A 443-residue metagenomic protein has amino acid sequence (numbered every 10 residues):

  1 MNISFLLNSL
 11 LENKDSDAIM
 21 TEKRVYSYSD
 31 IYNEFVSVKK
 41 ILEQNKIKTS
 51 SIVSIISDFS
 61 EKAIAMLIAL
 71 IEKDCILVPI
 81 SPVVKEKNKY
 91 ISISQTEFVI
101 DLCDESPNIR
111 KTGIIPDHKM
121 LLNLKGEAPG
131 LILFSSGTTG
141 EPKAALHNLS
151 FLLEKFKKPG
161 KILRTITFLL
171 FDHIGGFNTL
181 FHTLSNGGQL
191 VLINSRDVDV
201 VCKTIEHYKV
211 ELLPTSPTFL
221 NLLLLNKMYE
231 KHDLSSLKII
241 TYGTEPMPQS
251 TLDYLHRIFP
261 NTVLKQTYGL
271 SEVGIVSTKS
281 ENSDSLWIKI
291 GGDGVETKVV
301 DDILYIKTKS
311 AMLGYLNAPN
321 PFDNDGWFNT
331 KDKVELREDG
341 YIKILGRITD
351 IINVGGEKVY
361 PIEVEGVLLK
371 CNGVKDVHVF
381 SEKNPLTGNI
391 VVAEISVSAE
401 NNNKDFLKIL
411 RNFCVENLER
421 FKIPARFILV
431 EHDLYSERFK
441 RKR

Functional and structural regions predicted by a protein language model:
D15-K46, H147: Conserved AMP-binding/adenylate-forming core of the ANL superfamily
R24, K40-V83, F168-L170, K358 (+1 more regions): Conserved AMP-binding/adenylate-forming
S27-Y28, L122, E127-K157: Conserved AMP-binding A3 loop
I55, L213, T308, K333-K422: AMP-binding/adenylate-forming catalytic core of the ANL superfamily
L153-R164, D172-L212: Conserved AMP-binding/adenylation subdomain of ANL enzymes
L212, M228-D284: Gly/Ser/Thr-rich phosphate-binding loop
G291, K298-D325, E357-V359: Conserved ATP/PPi-binding loop(s) of AMP-dependent carboxylate-activating enzymes
E416-K440: AMP-binding/adenylate-forming catalytic domain of the ANL superfamily
